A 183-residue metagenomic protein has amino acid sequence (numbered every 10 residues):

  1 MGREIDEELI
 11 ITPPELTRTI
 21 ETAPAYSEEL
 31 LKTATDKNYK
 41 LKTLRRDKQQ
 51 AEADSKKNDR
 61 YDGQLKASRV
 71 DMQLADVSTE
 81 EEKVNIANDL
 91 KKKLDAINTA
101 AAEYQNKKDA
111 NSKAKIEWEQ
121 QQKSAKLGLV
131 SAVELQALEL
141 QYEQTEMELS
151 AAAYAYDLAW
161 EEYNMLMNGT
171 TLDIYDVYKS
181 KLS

Functional and structural regions predicted by a protein language model:
M1-K66, I174-S183: Amphipathic alpha-helical coiled-coil scaffold segments and their short linker/junction regions
L44, S68, A75, T79 (+4 more regions): Amphipathic alpha-helical coiled-coil segments
R46-Q49, A53, V70-Q73, V77 (+2 more regions): Generic structural signal for well-ordered, non-membrane alpha-helices
T79, S150-S183: Acidic, low-complexity, intrinsically disordered peripheral segments
T79-A87: Short, charge-rich amphipathic alpha-helices with coiled-coil/heptad character
I86, K93, G128-S131: Alpha-helical heptad-repeat coiled-coil segments that mediate oligomerization/polymerization in large
A102-S150, Y154, N164-M165, T171: Charged, solvent-exposed structural "stalk/scaffold" segments of large extracytoplasmic/peripheral assemblies
